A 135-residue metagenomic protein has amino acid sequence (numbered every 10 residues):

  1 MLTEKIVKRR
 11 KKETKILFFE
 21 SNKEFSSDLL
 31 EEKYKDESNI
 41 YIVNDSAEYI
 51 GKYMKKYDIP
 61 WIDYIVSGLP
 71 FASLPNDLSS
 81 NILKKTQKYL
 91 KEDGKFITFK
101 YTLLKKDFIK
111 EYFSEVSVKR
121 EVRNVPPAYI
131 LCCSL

Functional and structural regions predicted by a protein language model:
M1-E13: Conserved SAM-binding loop of SAM-dependent methyltransferases across substrates and taxa, primarily the Class I
L17-F19, Y89-T102: Conserved beta-strand signature within the Rossmann-like core of class I S-adenosyl-L-methionine
F19-S21, F25-P60: S-adenosyl-L-methionine
I59-D77: A short SAM/SAH-binding and catalytic strip from SAM-dependent methyltransferases
S79-E92: A short glycine-rich, Lys/Arg-flanked "PGG" loop and its adjoining helix->strand segment in the class I
I97-V118: Conserved class I S-adenosyl-L-methionine
R120-L135: Core SAM-dependent methyltransferase catalytic element
